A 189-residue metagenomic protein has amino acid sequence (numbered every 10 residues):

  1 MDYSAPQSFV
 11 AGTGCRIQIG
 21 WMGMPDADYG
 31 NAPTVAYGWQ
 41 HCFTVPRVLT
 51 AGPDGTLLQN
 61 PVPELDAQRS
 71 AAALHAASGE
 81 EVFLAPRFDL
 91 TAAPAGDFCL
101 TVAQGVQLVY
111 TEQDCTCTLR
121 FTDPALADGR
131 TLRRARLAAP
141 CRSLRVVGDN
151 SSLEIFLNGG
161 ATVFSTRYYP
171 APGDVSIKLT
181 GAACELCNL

Functional and structural regions predicted by a protein language model:
M1-L189: Beta-rich accessory regions
